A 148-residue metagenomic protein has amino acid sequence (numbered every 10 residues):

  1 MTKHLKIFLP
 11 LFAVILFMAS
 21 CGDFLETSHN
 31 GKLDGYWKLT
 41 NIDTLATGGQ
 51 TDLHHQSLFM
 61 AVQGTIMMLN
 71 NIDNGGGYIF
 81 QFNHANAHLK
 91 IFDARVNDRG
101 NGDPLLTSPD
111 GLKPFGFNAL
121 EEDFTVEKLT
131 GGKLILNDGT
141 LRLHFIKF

Functional and structural regions predicted by a protein language model:
M1-L9: Bacterial N-terminal signal peptides that target proteins for export
F17-S20: C-terminal motif of bacterial Sec signal peptides marking the signal peptidase cleavage site
G22-K38: N-terminal helix-cap/turn-to-beta initiation motif at the start of protein domains
G31, D52-H54, M60-A61, N83 (+2 more regions): Residue-level signal for WD-repeat beta-propeller blades
D34-Y36, Q63-M68, L129-I135: Short, hydrophobic/aromatic-rich segments at coil-to-beta transitions
D43-T51, T65-L129: Contiguous, well-ordered beta-strand patches that form the walls/edges of small beta-barrel/beta-sandwich domains
Q81-N86, L129-F148: Edge beta-strand at a domain terminus
